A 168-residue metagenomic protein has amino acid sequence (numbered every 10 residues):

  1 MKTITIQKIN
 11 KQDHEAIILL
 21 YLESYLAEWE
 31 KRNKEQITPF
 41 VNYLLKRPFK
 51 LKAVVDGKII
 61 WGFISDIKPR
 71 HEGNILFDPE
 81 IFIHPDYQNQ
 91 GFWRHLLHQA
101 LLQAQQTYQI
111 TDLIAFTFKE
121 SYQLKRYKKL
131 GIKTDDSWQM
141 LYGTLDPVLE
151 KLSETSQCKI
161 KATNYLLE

Functional and structural regions predicted by a protein language model:
M1-E35, I160-A162, L167-E168: Short amphipathic alpha-helix that is part of the acyltransferase structural core
W29-L51, I64: Active-site rim helix/loop that mediates acceptor-substrate recognition in acyltransferases
V54-D56: Active-site beta-strand termini and strand-to-loop segments that position acidic
K58-K68, I75-F77, F82: Conserved beta-strand in the GNAT
I83, N89-L102, K129: Conserved acetyl-CoA-binding loop-helix of GNAT-fold acetyltransferases
A104-F118: Conserved GNAT acetyl-CoA-binding A-motif
I114-K125, Y142-L145: Conserved beta-strand-loop-alpha-helix junction that forms the acyl-donor binding cleft
K128-S137: Conserved acetyl-CoA-binding loop of GNAT-fold acetyltransferases
